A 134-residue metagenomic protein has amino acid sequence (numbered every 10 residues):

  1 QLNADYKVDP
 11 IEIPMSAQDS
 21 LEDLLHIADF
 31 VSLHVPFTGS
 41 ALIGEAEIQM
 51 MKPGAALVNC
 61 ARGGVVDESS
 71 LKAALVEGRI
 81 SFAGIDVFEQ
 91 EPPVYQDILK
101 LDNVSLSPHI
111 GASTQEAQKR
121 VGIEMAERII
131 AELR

Functional and structural regions predicted by a protein language model:
Q1-P53: Rossmann-like dinucleotide/phosphate-binding beta-alpha-beta segment
G54-A56, C60-R134: Rossmann-like dinucleotide-binding domain for NAD(H)/NADP(H)
